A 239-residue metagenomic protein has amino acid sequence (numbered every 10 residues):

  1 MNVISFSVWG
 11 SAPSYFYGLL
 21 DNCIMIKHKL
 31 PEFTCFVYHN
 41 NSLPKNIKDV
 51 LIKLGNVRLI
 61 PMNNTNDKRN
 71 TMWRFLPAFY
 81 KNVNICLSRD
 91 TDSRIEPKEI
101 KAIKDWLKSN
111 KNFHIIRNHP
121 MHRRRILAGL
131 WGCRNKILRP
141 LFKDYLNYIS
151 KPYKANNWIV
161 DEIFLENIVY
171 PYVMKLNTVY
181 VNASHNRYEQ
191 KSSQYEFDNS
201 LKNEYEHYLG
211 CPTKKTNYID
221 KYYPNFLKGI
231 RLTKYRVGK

Functional and structural regions predicted by a protein language model:
M1-N64: N-terminal anchoring/stem segment of glycosyltransferases
T65-W73: A short, glycine-/small-residue-rich helix N-cap motif at loop->alpha-helix starts within glycosyltransferase
P77, F113-I115, L130-G132, F164: Conserved hydrophobic/aromatic beta-strand scaffold that supports enzyme active sites
K81, R89: Catalytic metal- and UDP-sugar-binding loop of GT-A-like glycosyltransferases, i.e., residues flanking the conserved
C86: Short aromatic/hydrophobic "clamp" motif used to bind/position activated sugar donors
T91-S93: Short acidic donor-binding/metal-coordinating loop in glycosyltransferase active sites
I95-I126: Conserved donor-nucleotide/metal-binding helix-loop-beta segment in metal-dependent transferases, i.e., the alpha-helix
M121, C133-K239: Catalytic core and acceptor-binding pocket of nucleotide-sugar-dependent glycosyltransferases
